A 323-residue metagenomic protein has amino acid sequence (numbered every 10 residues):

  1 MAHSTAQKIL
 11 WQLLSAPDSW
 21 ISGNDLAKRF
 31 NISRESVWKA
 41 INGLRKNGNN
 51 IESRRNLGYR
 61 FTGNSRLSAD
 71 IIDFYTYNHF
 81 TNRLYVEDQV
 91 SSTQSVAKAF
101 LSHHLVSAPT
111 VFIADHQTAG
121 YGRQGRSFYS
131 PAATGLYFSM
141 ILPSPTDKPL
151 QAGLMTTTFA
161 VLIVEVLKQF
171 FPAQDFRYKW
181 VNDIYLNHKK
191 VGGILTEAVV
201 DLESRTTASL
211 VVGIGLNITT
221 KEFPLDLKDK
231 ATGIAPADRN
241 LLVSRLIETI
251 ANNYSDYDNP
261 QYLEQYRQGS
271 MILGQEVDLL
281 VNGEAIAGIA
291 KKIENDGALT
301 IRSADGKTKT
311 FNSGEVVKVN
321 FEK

Functional and structural regions predicted by a protein language model:
M1-S33, K46, P145-F176, L186-K323: Long, positively charged amphipathic alpha-helical accessory segments at protein N-termini or as interdomain linkers
A2-V164, K168-Q169, G192: N-terminal lobe of the biotin/lipoate ligase/transferase fold
V37, L84, T93, F138 (+4 more regions): Residue-level signal for inorganic ion chemistry
R60, I184-L186: Short, active-site-adjacent cap segments at secondary-structure transitions
D115-Q117, I184, L216: Active-site metal-binding loops of divalent metal-dependent hydrolases
